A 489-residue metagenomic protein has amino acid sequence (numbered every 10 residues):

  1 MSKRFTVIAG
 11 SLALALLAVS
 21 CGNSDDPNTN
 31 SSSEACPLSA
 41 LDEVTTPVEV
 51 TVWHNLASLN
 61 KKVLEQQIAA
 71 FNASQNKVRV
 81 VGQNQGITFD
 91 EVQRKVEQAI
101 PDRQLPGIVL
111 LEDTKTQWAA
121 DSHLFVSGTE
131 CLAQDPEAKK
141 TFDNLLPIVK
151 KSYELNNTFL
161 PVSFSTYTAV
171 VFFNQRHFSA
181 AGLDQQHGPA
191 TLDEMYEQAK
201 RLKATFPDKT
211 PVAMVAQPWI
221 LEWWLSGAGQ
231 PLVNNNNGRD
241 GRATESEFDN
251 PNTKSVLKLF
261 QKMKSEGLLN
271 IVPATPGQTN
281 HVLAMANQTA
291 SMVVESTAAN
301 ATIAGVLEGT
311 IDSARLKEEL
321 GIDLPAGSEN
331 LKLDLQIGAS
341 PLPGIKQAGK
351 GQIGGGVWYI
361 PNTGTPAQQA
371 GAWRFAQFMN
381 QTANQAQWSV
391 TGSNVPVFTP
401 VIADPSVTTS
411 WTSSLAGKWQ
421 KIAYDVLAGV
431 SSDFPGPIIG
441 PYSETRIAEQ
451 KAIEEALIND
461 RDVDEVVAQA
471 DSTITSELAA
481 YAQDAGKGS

Functional and structural regions predicted by a protein language model:
M1-V50, A73, E465, S472-S489: Short, low-complexity disordered leader/linker segments with a strong preference for bacterial N-terminal type II
S39, T114-T168, W224-S226, G321-P343: Hinge/lid segment of periplasmic solute-binding proteins
A70, A298-A301, L307-G327, G356-S443: Mature extracytoplasmic/periplasmic domains
A70-L145, A180-G182, L283-A284, S291-M292 (+1 more regions): Extracytoplasmic "Venus flytrap"/periplasmic binding protein-like
E97-A99, P106-G107, E137-H177, T210 (+2 more regions): A structural signal for short loop-to-beta-strand junctions that line the ligand-binding cleft of periplasmic/secreted
E154, S414-T473: C-terminal capping/gating helix-and-loop segments adjacent to ligand/active sites or protein-protein/ligand interfaces
E154-F164, A169, D193-E245, Q261 (+1 more regions): Extracytoplasmic/periplasmic solute-binding protein
E197-R201, G241-A274, L324, L342: Glycine-centered hinge/linker elements that transmit conformational signals in sensory and ligand-binding systems
